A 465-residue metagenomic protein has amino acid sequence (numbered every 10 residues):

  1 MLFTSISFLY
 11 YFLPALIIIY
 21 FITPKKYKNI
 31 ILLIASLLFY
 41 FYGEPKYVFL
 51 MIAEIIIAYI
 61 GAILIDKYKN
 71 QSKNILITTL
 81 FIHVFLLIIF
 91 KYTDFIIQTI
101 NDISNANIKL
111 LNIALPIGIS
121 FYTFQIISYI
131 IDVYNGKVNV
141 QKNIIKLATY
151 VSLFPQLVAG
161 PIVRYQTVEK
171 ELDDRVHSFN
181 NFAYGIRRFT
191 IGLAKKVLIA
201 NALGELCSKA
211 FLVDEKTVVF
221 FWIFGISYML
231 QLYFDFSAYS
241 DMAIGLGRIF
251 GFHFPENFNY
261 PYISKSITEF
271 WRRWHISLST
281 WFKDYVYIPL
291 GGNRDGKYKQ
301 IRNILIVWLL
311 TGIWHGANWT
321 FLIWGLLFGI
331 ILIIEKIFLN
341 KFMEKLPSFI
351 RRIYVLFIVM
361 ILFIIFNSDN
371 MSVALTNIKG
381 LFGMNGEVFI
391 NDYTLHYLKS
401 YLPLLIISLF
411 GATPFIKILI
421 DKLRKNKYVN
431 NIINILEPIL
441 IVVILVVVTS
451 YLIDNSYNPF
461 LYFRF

Functional and structural regions predicted by a protein language model:
M1-R464: Membrane-embedded transmembrane alpha-helical bundles that form the catalytic cores of multi-pass lipid-modifying
